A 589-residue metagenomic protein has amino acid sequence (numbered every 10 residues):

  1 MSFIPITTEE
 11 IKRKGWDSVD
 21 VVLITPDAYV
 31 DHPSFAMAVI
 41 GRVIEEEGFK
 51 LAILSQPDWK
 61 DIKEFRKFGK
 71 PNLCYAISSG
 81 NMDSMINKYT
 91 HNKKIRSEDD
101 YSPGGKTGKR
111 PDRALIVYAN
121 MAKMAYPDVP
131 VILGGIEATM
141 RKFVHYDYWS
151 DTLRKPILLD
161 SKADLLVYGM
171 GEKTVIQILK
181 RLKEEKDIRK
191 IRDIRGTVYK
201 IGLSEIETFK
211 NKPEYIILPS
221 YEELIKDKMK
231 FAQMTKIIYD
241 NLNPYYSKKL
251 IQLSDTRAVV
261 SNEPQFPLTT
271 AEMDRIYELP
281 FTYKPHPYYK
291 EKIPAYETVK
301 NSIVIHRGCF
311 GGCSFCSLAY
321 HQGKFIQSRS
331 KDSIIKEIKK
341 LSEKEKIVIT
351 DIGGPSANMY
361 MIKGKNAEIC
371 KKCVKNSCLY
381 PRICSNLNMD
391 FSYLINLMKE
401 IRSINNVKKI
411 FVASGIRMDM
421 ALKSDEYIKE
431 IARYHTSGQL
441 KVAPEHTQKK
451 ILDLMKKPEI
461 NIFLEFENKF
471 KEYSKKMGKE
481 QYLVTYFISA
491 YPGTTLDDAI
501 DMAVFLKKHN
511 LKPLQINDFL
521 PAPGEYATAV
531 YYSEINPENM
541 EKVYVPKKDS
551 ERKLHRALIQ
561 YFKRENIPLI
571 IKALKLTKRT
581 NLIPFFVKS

Functional and structural regions predicted by a protein language model:
M1-S18, A28, A232-S302: N-terminal [4Fe-4S]-dependent radical SAM core
E10, A36, S55-S254, S261-N262 (+1 more regions): Glycine-rich beta-alpha loop elements in corrinoid/cobalamin-binding modules across cobalamin-dependent enzymes
R13, V21-T25, R66-K67, I194-T197 (+7 more regions): Flexible, glycine-rich loop/tail regions that form catalytic "lids" or insertion modules at the edges of active sites
L23, L54, D58-W59, K340-V484 (+1 more regions): Conserved SAM/AdoMet-binding glycine-rich loop
I24-Y29, Y289-S317, S342, K346-T350: N-terminal pre-triad scaffold of radical SAM enzymes
K60, R189-L242, Q265-L268, R329 (+4 more regions): Terminal amphipathic helices with adjacent charged low-complexity linkers/tails
D83-N92, M140-K142, E172-Q177, G202-E205 (+8 more regions): Flexible glycine/acidic-rich beta-alpha junction loops that bind and position SAM and/or redox cofactors in anaerobic
D164, I276, C309, C313 (+4 more regions): Conserved, mostly hydrophobic/aromatic
